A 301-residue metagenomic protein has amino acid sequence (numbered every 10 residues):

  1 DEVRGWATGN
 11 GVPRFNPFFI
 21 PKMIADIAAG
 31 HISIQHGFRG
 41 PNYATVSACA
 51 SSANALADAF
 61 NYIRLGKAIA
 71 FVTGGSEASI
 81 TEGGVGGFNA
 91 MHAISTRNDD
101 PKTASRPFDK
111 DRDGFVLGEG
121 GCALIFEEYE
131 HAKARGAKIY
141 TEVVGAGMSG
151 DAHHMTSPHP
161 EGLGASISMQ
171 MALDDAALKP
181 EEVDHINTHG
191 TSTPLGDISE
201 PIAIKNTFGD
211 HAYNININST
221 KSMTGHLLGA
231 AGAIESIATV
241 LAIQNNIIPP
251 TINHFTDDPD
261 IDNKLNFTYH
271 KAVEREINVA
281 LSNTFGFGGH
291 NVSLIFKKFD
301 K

Functional and structural regions predicted by a protein language model:
D1-N42, N89-A93, G196-D210: Active-site-proximal gating segment of KS-fold condensing enzymes and close homologs
A7-F18, Q35-T45, K102-K110, G150 (+2 more regions): Glycine/charged-rich beta-loop-alpha catalytic/anionic-binding loops adjacent to active sites
A25-A29, S33-H36, P41-E77, V116-A137 (+3 more regions): Active-site-proximal alpha-helical scaffold in enzymes
A28, A55, E128, G162-A177 (+4 more regions): Short, well-ordered amphipathic alpha-helical segments that serve as non-catalytic structural scaffolds within diverse
I32, S52, A59, F88 (+7 more regions): Conserved small-residue
K67-D113, A146-P160, G190-D197, N214-L265: Acyl-CoA/ACP chain-elongation machinery
D99-A176, D184-H185, K301: Condensing-enzyme catalytic core mediating Claisen C-C bond formation in acyl metabolism
A176-E182, Y213, D262-K301: Flexible, low-complexity linker/loop segments at domain and module junctions
